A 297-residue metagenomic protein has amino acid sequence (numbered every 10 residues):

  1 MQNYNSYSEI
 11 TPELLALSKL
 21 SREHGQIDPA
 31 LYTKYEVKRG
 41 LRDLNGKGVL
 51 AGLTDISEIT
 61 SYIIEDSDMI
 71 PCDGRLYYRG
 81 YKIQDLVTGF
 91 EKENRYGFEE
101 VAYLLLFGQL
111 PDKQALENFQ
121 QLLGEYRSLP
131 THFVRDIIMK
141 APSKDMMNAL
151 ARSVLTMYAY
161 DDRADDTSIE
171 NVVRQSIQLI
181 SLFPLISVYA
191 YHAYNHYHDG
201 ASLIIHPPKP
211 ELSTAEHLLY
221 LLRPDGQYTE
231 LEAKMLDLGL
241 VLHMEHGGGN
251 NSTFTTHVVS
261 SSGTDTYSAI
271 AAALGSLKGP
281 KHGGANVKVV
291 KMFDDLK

Functional and structural regions predicted by a protein language model:
Q2-K297: Hydrophobic alpha-helical bundle cores within soluble ligand-binding/oligomerization subdomains
